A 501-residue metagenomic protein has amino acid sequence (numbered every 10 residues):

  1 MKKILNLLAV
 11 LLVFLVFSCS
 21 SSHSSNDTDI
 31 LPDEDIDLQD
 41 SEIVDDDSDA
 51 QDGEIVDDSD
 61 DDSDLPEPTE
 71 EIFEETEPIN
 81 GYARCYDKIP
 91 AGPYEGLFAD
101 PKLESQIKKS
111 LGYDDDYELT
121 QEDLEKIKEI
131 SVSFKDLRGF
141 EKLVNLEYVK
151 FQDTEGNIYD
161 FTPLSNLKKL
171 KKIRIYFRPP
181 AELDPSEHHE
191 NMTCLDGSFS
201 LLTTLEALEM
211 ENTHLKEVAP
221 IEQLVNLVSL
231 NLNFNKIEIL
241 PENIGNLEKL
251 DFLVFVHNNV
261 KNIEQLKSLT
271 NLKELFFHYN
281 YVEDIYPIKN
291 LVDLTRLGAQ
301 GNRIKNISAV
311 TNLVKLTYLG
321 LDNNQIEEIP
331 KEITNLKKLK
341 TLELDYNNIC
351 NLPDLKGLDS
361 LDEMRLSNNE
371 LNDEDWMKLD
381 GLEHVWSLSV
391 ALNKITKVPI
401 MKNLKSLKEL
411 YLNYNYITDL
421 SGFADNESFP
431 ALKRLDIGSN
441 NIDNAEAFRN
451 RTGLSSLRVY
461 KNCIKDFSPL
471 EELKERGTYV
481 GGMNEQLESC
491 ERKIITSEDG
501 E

Functional and structural regions predicted by a protein language model:
K2-V10: Sec-dependent signal peptide recognition, specifically the positively charged N-region followed immediately by
V16-S18: C-terminal motif of bacterial Sec signal peptides marking the signal peptidase cleavage site
S20-D153, Y159-C194, L202-T203, P220 (+3 more regions): N-terminal capping/linker segments that flank leucine-rich repeat
L124, K142-L146, N166-L170, H189 (+13 more regions): Leucine-rich repeat
K128-I130, V149-Q152, I173-Y176, L205-M210 (+12 more regions): Conserved hydrophobic beta-strand positions in leucine-rich repeat
D136-E141, D160-S165, L183-S186, L195-F199 (+12 more regions): The feature encodes a structural signal of leucine-rich repeats
V310, E343-D345, L355, D362-E427 (+1 more regions): Eukaryotic tandem repeat interaction scaffolds
